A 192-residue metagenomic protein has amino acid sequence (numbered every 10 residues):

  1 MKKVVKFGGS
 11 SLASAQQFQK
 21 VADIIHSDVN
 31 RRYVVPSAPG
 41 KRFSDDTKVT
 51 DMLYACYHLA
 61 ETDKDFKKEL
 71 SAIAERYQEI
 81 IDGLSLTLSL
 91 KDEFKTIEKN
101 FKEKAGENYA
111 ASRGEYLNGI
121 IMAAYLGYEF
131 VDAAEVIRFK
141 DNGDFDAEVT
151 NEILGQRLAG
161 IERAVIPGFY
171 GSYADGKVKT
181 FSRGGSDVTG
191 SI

Functional and structural regions predicted by a protein language model:
M1-I192: Nucleotide/pyrophosphate-binding catalytic subdomain
